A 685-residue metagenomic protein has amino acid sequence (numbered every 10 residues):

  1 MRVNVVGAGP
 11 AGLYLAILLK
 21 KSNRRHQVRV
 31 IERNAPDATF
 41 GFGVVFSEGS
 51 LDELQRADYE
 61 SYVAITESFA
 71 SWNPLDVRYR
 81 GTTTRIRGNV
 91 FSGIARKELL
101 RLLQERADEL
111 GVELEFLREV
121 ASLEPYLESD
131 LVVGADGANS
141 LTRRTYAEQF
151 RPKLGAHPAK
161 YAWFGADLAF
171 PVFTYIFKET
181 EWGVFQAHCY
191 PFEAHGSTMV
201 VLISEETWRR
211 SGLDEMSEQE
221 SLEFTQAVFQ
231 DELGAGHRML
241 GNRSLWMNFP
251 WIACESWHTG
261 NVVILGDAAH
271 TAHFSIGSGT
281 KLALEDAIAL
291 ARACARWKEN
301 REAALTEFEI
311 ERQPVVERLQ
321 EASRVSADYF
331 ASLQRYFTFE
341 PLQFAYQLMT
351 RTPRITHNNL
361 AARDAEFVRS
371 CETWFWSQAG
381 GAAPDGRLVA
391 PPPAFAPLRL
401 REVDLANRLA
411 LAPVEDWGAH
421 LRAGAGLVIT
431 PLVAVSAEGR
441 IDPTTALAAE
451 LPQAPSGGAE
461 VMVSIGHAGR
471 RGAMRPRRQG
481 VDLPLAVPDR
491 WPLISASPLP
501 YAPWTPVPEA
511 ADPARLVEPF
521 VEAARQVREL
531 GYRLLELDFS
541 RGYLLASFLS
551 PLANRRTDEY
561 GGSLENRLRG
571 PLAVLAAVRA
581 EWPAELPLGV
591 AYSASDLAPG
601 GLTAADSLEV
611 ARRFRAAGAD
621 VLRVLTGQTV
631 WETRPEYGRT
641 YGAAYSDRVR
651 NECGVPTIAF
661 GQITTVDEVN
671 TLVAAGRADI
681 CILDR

Functional and structural regions predicted by a protein language model:
A8-L18, G134, L245-V325: Conserved mid-domain beta->alpha element of the FAD-binding
A11, P36, N139: Conserved Rossmann-like nucleotide-cofactor binding loop
K20-G41: Glycine-rich FAD pyrophosphate-binding loop
A35-E53: Conserved N-terminal glycine-rich FAD pyrophosphate-binding loop of Rossmann-like flavoproteins
E48-W163, V368-Q378: Conserved N-terminal helical subregion
E105, Y126-F249, A253: Conserved FAD-binding catalytic core of PHBH/FMO-like flavoproteins
R292-A383: C-terminal helical "tail/cap" subdomain of flavin- and related membrane-associated enzymes
S370-R685: Flavin-dependent oxidoreductase catalytic cores
